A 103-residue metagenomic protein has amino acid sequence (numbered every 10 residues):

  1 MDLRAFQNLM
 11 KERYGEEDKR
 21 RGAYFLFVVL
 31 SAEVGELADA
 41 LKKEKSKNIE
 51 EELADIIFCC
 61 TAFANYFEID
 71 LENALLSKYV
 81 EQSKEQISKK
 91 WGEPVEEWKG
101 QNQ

Functional and structural regions predicted by a protein language model:
M1-L53, I57-Q103: Flexible "arm" and connector segments at domain edges
